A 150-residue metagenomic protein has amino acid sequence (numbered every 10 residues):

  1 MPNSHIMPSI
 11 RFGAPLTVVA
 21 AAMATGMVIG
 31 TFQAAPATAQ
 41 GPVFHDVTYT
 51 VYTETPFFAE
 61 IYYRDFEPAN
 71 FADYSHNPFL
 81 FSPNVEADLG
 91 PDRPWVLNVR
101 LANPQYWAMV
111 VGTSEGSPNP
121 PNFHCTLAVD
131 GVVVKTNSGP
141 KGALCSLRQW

Functional and structural regions predicted by a protein language model:
P2-A21: Bacterial N-terminal signal peptides that target proteins for export
T17-T31: Bacterial N-terminal signal peptides
M27-F44: C-terminal region of N-terminal signal peptides and the immediate post-cleavage residues of exported proteins
Q33, V43, F57, N119-P121: Short loop/turn segments at connectors of secondary-structure elements within structured domains
Q40-D73: Short, surface-exposed binding/anchoring microloops in extracellular/periplasmic proteins
Y62, S75-H76, K135-P140: Short amphipathic beta-strand/extended segments with alternating polar/hydrophobic composition
D65-S117: Mature extracytoplasmic domains of secretory-pathway proteins
P94-L147: Extracytosolic low-complexity repeat regions of secreted or lipid-anchored proteins
